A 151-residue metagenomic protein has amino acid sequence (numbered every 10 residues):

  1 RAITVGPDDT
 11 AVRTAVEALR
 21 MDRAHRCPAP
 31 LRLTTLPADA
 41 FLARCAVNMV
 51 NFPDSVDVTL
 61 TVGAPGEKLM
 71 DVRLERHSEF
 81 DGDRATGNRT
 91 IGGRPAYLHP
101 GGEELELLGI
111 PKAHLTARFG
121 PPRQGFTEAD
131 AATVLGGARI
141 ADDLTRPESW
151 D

Functional and structural regions predicted by a protein language model:
R1-D151: Intrinsically disordered, low-complexity prosegments and terminal tails associated with secretory/extracytoplasmic
